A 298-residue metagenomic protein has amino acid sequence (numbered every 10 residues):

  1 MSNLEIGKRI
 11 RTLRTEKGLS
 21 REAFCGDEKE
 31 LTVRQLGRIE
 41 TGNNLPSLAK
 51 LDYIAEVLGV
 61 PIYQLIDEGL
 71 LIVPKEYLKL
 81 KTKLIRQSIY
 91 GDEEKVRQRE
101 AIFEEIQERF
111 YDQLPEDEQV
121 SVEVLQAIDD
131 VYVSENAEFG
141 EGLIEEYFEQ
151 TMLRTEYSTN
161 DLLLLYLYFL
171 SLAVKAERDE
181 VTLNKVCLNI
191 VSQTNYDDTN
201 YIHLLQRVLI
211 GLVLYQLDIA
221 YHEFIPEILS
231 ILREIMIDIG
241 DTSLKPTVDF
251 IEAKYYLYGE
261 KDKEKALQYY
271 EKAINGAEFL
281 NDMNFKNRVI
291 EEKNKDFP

Functional and structural regions predicted by a protein language model:
M1-K17: A short, Lys/Arg-rich alpha-helix, primarily the initiator
K17-R38: Short alpha-helical DNA-recognition segment
A49-Q64, P298: DNA major-groove recognition helix of helix-turn-helix/homeodomain DNA-binding modules
T82-I85, E118-D129, L165-L170, R207-Y215 (+4 more regions): "A position-specific structural signal for the A-helix of alpha-solenoid helical repeats
I89-I106, Y132-E149, A176-I190, I219-I231 (+1 more regions): Helix-turn-helix repeat elements of alpha-solenoid scaffolds
E105-E118, Y147-L162, V191-I202, M236-T242: Flexible helix-coil transition and linker loops at the boundaries of alpha-helical arrays
E116-E118, E156-L165, N200-R207, F224 (+3 more regions): Structural signature of alpha-solenoid helical repeat junctions
L164-P246, Y255: Alpha-helical adaptor scaffolds
